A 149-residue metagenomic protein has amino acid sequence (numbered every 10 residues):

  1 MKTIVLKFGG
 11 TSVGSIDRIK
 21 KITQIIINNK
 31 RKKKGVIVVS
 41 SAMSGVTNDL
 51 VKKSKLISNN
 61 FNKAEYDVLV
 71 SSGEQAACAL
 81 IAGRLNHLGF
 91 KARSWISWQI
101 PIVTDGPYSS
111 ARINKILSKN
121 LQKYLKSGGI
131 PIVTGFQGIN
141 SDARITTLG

Functional and structural regions predicted by a protein language model:
M1-G149: Nucleotide/pyrophosphate-binding catalytic subdomain
